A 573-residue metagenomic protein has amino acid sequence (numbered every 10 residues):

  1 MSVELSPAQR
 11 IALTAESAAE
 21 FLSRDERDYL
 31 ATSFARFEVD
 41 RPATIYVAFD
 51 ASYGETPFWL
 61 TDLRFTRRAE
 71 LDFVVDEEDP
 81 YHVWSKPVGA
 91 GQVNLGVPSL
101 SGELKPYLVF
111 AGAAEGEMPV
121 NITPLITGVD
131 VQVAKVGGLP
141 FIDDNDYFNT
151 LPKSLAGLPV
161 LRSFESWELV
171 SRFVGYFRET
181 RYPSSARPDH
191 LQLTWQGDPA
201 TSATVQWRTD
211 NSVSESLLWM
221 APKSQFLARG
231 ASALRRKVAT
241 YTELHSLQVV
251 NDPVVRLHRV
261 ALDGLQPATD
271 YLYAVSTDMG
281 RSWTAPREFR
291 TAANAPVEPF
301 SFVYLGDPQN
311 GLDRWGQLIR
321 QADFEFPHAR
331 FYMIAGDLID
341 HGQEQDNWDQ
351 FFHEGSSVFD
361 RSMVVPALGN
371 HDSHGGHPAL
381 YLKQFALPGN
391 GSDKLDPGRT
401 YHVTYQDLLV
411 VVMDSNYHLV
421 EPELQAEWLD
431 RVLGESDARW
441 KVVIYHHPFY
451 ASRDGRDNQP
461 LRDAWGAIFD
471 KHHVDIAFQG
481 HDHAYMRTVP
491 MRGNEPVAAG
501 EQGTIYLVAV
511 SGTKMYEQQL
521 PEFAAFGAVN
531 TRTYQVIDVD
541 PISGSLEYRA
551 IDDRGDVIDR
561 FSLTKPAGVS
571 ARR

Functional and structural regions predicted by a protein language model:
S33-A35, A43-I45, T201-V205: Structural beta-strand segments of beta-rich domains
Y53-R67: Short, surface-exposed beta-strand/strand-loop-strand elements in extracellular ectodomains
S85-S99: Noncatalytic modules at the cell exterior or secretory-pathway interfaces, chiefly beta-strand-rich lectin/adhesion
N121-Y304, E325, A499, N530 (+1 more regions): Acidic, histidine-bearing metal-coordination/catalytic regions of metal-dependent phosphoesterases
R259-A261, D270-E288, N347-D437, A464 (+2 more regions): Extended active-site neighborhood of metal-dependent phosphoesterases/phosphodiesterases
L265, G316-H374, K471: Core catalytic region of metal-dependent phosphoesterases/phosphodiesterases, especially metallo-beta-lactamase-like
Y304-G306, F331-D337, M363-N370, M413-D414 (+3 more regions): Active-site neighborhood of phospho(di)ester-bond hydrolases with catalytic His/Asp-centered motifs
S436-A477, V497-A499, E517: Active-site-proximal segments of metal-dependent phosphoesterases and phosphodiesterases across multiple
